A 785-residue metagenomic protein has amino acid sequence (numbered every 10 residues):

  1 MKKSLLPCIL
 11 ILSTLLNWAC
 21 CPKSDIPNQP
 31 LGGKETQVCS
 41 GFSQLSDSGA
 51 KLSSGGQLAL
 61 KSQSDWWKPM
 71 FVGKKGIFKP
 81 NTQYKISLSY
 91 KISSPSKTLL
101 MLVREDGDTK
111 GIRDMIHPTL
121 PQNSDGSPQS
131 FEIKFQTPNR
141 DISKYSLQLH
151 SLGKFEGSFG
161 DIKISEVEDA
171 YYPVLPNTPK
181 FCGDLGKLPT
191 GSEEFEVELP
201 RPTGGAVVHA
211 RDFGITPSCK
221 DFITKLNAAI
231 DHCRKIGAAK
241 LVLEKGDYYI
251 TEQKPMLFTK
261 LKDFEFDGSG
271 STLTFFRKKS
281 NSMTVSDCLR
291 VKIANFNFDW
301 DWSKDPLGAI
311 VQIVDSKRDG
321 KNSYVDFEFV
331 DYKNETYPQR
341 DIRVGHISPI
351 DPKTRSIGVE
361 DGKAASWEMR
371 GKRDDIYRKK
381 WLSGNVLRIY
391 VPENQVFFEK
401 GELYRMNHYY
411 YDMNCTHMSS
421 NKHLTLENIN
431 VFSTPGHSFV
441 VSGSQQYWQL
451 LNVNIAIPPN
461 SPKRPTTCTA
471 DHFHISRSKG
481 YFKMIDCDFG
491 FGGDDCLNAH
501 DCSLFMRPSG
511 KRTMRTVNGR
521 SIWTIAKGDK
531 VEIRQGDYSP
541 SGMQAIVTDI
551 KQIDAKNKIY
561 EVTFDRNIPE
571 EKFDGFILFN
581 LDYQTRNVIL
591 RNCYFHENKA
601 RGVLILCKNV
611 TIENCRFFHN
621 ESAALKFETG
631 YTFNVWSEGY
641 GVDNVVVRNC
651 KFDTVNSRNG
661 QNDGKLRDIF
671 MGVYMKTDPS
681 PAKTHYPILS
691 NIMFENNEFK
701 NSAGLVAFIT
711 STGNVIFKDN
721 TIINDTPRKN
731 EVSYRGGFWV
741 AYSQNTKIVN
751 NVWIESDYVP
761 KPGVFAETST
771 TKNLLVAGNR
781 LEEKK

Functional and structural regions predicted by a protein language model:
C20-T178: Extracellular and organelle-lumenal recognition/adhesion modules and their flexible linkers in secreted
D169-Y171, A238, E252-P255, F275-S282 (+13 more regions): Short glycine/acidic-rich loop motifs that flank beta-strands on beta-rich extracellular proteins
L175-T224: Right-handed parallel beta-helix/beta-solenoid
H209, V242, Y249, L257 (+27 more regions): Extracellular beta-strand solenoid repeats
F213-P217, I223-I230, K235-F264, S269-T284 (+3 more regions): N-terminal extracellular ligand-recognition/capping segment immediately after the signal peptide
W300, A309-V311, S316, D326-L382 (+1 more regions): Ser/Thr/Gly-rich low-complexity blocks that favor extended beta-strand/coil architectures
V359-D412, K551-V588, H596, L604: Small/polar beta-strand repeat architecture
